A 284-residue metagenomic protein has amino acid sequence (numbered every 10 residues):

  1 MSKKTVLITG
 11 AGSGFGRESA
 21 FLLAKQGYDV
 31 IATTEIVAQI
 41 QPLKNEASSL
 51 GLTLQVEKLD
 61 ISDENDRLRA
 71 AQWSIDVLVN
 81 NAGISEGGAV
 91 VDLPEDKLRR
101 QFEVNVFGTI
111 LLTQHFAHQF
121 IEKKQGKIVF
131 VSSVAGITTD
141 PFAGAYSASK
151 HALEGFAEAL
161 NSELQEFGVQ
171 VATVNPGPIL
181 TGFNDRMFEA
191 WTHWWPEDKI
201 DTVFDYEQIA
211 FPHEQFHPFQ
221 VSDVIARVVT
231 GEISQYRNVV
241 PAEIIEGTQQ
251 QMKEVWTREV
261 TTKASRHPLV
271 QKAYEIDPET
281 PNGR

Functional and structural regions predicted by a protein language model:
G12-G14: Conserved glycine-rich cofactor-binding loop
Q26-Q41: Conserved glycine-rich Rossmann-like NAD(P)H-binding loop of the short-chain dehydrogenase/reductase
N81-E86: Conserved NAD(P)H cofactor-binding loop of Rossmann-fold oxidoreductase domains
A89-V90, K97-R99: Substrate-binding pocket helix/loop in short-chain dehydrogenase/reductase
T113, S149: Active-site helix of classical SDR
S133: Residue(s) in the substrate-gating loop at a strand-loop-helix junction that position the organic substrate next
E166-Q235: SDR active-site lid
